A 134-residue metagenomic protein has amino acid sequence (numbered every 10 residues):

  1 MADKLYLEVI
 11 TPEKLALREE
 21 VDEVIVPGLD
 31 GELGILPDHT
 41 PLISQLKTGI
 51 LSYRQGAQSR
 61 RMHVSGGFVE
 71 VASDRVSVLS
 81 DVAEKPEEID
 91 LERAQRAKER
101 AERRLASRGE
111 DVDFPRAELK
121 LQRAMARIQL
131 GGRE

Functional and structural regions predicted by a protein language model:
Y6-R100: Compact, glycine-rich, soluble single-domain proteins
A83-E134: Acidic/glycine-rich phosphate/pyrophosphate-binding loops and surrounding catalytic core that coordinate Mg2+
